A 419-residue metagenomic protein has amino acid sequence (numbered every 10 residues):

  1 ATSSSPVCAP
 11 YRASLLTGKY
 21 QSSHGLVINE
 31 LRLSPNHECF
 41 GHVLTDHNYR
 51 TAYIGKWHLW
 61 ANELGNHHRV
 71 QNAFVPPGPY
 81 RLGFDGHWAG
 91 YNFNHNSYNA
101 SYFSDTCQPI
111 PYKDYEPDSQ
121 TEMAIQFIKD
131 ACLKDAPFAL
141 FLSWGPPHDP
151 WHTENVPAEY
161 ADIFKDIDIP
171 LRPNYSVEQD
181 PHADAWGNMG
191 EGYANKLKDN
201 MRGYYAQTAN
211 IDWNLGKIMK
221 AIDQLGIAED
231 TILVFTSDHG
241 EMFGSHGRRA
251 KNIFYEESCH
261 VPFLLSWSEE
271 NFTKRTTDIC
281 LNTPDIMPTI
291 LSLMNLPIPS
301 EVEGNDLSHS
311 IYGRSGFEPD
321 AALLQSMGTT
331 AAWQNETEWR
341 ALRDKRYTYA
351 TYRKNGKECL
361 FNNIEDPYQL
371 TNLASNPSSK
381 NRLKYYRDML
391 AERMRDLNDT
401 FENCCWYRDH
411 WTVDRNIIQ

Functional and structural regions predicted by a protein language model:
A1-Y352, K357-E358, P367-D388, E392-R395 (+2 more regions): Formylglycine-dependent sulfatase
